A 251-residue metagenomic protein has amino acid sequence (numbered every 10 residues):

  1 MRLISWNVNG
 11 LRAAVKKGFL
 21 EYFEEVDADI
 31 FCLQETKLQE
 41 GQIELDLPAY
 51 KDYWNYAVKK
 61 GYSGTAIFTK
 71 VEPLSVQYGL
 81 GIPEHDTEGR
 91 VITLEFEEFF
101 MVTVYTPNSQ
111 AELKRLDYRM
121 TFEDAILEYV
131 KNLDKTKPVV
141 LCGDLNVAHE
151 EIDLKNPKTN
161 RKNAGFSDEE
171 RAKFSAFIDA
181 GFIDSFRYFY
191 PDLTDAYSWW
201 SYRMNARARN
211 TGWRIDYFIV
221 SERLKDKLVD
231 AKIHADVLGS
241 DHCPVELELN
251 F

Functional and structural regions predicted by a protein language model:
M1-L47, K51, A57-S63, Y78 (+1 more regions): N-terminal, active-site-proximal structural segment of metallo-dependent hydrolase catalytic domains
M1-N9, E98-Q110, C142: Active-site-proximal beta-strand elements of phosphoester/diester hydrolases
N7, F23-G41, M101, V130-E151 (+4 more regions): Active-site beta-strand/loop signature of hydrolases that rely on acidic residues for catalysis
K37, Q42-S109: Structured beta-strand-rich core segments of catalytic domains in phosphoester-bond hydrolases
K51, D124-T211, I215: Metal-dependent phosphoesterases centered on the DNase I-like endonuclease/exonuclease/phosphatase
K60-S75, M204-D226: Conserved beta strand-loop-helix elements of the APE1-like EEP
K70, L94-E97, S221-E222, L247-F251: Active-site beta-strand termini and strand-to-loop segments that position acidic
G81-I82, P107-E123, K158-K162: Surface-exposed cleft-lining segments at the edges of enzyme active sites
